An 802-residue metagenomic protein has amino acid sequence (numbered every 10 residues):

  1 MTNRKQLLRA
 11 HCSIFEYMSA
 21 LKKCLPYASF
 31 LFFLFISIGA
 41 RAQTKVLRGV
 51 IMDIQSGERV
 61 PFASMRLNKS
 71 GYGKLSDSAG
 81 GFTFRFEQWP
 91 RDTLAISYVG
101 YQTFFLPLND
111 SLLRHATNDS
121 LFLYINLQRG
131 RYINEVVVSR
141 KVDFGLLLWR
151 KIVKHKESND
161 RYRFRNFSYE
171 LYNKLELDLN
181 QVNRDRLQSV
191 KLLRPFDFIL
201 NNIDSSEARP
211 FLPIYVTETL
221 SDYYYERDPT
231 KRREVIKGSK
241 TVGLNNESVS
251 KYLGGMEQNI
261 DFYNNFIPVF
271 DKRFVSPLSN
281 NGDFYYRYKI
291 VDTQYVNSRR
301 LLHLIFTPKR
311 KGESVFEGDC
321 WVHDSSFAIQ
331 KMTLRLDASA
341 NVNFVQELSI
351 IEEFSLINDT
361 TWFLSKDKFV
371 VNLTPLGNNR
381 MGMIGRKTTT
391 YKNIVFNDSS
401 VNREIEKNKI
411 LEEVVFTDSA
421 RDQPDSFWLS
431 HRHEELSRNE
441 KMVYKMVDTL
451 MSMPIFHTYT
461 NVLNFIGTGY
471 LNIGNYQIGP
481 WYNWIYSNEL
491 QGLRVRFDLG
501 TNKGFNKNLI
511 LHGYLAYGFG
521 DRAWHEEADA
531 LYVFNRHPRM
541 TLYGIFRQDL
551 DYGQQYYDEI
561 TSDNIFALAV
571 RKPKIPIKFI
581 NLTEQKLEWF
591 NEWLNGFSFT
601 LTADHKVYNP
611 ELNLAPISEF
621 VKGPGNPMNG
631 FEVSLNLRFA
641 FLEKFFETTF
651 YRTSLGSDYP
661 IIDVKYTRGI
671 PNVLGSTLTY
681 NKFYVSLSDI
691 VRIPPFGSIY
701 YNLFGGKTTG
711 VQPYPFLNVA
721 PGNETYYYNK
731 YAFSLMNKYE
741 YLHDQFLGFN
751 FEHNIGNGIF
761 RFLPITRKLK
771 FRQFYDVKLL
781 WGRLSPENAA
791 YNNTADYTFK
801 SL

Functional and structural regions predicted by a protein language model:
Q43-V60: Structural motif
V60, T83-R91: Short Pro-Gly-centered beta-turn/loop motif in secreted/extracellular proteins
A63-L67, L94, V138, Y169 (+2 more regions): Hydrophobic beta-strand segments
L67-K69, A95-L106: A short, solvent-exposed loop/turn motif at the edges and junctions of modular extracellular/periplasmic domains
S70-G81: Short, acidic Ser/Thr/Gly-rich low-complexity loop/linker segments typical of extracellular and cell-surface proteins
S120-Y132, V136-K141: Conserved "repeat-terminator" motif of extracellular CCP/Sushi domains
R131, S139-L301, T307-V315, G377-G479 (+7 more regions): Structured extracytoplasmic
P268, K272, E406-L802: Exposed, low-structure sequence patches enriched in small/polar residues
